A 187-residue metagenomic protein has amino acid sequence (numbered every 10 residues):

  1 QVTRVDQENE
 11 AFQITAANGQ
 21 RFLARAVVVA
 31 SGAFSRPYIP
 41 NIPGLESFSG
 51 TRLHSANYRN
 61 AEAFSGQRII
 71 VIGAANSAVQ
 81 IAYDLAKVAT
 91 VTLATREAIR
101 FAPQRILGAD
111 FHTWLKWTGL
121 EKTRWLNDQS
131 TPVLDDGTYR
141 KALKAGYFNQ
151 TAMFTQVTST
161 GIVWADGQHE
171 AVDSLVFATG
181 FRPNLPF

Functional and structural regions predicted by a protein language model:
Q1-F187: Flavin (primarily FAD) cofactor-binding/catalytic cores of flavoenzymes
